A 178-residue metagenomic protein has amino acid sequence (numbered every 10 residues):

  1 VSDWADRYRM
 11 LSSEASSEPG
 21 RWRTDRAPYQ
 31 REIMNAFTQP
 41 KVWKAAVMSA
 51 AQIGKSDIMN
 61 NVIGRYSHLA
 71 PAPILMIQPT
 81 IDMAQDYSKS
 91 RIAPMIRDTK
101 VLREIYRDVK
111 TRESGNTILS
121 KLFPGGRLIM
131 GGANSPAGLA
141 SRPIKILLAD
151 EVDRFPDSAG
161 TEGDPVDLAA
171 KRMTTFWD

Functional and structural regions predicted by a protein language model:
V1-D178: Phosphate/NTP-binding elements of NTP-utilizing enzymes
